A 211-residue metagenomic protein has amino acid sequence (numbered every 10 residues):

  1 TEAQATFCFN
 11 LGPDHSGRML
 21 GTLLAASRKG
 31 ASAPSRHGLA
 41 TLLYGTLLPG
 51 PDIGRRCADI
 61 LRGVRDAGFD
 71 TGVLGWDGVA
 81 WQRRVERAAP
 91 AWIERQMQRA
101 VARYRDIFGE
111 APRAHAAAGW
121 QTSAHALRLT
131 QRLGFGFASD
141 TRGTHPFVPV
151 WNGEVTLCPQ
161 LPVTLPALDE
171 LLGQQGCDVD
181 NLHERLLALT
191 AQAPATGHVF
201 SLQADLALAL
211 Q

Functional and structural regions predicted by a protein language model:
T1-A114, G119-P159, L182-F200, L208-Q211: Catalytic alpha-helical scaffold of carbohydrate-active enzymes acting on polysaccharides/glycoconjugates
Q160-N181: Positively charged, amphipathic and often flexible ligand-engagement surfaces
T164, S201-D205: Short, loop-centered acidic/histidine patches that primarily coordinate divalent metals
E170-L172, A207-L210: A generic structural signal for short coil/turn motifs at secondary-structure boundaries
